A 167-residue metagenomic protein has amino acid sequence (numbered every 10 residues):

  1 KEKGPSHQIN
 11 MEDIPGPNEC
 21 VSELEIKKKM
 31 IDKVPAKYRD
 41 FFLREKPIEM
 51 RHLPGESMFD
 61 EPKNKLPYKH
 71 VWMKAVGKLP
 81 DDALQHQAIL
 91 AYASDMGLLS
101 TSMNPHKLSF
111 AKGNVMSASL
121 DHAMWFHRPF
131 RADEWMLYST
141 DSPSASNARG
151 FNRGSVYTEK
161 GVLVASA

Functional and structural regions predicted by a protein language model:
K1-A167: Terminal targeting signals and extreme-terminal segments of soluble enzymes
